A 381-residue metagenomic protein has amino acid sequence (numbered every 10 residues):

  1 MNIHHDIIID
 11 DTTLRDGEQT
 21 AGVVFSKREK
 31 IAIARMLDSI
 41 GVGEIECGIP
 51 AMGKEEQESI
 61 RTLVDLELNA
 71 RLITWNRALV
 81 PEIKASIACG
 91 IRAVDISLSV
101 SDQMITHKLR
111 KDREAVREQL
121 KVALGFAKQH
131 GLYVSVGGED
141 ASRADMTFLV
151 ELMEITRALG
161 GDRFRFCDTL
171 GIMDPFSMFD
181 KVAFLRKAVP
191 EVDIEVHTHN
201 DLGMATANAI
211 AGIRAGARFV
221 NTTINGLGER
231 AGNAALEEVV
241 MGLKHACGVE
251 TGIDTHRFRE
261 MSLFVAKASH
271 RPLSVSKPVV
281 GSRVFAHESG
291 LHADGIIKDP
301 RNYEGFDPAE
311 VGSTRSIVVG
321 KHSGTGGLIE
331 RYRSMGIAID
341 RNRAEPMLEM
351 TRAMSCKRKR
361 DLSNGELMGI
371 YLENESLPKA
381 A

Functional and structural regions predicted by a protein language model:
D6-I7, T13, L243, G248-A381: A mid-to-C-terminal "edge-of-domain" accessory segment
I9, D16-I45, T62-L66, V80-V192 (+1 more regions): Alpha/beta enzyme core
G48, W75, G137-E139, C167-T169 (+3 more regions): Structural motif
L68-N76: A glycine-rich helix N-cap at a beta->alpha junction
R71, R165, F219-T222: Short hydrophobic alpha-helical runs that function as membrane-insertion/retention elements
T74, D140-F148, H199-M204, H256: Active-site glycine- and acidic-residue-rich loops that bind and position anionic ligands or nucleotide-like cofactors
M173, F179-K298, N302: Catalytic alpha/beta core domains of metabolic enzymes, predominantly
